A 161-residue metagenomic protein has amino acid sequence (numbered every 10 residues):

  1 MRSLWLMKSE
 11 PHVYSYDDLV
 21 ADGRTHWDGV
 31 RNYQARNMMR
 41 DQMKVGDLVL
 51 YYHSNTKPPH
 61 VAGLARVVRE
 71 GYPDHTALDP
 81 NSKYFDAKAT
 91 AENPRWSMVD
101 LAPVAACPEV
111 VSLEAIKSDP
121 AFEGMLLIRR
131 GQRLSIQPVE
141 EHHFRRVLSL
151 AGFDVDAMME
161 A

Functional and structural regions predicted by a protein language model:
M1-E10, E70-P73, K117-S118, F122-A161: Mixed-charge, low-complexity intrinsically disordered regions
M1-V45, F144, D154-A161: Compositionally biased, charged N-terminal/linker segments
S3, G23, V45-D47, V61-G63 (+1 more regions): A generic structural signal for short beta-strands and their flanking turns/coil linkers
K8-S9, H53, P103-A105, P138: Pocket-edge structural micro-motifs
S15-D17, P58-V61, P73-T76: Short acidic/glycine-rich loop or secondary-structure boundary segments that cap or lie
L50-Y51, R66: Hydrophobic beta-strand signal
Y52-P58: Short, charged beta-turn/beta-strand-edge "cap" motif at the junction between a beta-strand and an adjacent loop
G63-L134: Aromatic- and Lys/Arg-enriched surface recognition patch
